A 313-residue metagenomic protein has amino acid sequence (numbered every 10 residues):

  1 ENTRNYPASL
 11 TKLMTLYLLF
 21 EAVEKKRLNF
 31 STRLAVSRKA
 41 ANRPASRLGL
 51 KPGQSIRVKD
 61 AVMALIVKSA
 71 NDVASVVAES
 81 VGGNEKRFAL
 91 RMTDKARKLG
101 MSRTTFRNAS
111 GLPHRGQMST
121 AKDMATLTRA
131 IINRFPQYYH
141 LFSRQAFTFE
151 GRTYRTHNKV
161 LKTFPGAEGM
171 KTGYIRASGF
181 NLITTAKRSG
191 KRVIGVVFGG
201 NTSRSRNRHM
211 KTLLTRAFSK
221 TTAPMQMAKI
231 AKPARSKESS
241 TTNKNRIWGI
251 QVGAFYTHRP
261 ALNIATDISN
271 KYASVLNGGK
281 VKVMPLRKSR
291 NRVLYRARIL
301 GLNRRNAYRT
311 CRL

Functional and structural regions predicted by a protein language model:
E1-K122, I132: Active-site-adjacent loops and short helices of periplasmic peptidoglycan-processing enzymes
N2, I247, Q251: Primarily a LysM-type cell-wall glycan-binding module
S9-T11, L34, R38-A40, P52-Q54 (+9 more regions): A mature extracytoplasmic/lumenal domain signature
R47, K51, A109, K171 (+3 more regions): Short glycine/serine/threonine-biased micro-segments
D123-I247, Y256-L313: Extracytoplasmic
